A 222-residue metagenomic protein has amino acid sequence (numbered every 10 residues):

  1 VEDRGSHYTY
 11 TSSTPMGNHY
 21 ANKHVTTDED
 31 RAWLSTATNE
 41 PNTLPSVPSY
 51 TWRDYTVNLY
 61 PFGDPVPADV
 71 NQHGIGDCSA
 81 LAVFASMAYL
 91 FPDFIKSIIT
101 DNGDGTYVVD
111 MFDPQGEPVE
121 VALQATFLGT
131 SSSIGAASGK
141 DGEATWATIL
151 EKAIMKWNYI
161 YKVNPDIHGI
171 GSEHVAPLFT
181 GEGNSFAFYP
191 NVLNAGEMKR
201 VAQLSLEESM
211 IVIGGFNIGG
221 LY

Functional and structural regions predicted by a protein language model:
V1-Y222: Structured alpha-helical subdomains that flank or immediately precede key functional sites
